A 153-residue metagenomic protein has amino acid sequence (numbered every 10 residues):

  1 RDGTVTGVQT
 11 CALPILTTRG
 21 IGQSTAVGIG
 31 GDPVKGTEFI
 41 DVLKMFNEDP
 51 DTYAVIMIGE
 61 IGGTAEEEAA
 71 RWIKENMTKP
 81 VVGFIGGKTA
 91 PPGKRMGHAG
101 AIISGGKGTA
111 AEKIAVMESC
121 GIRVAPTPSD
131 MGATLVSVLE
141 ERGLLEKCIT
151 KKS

Functional and structural regions predicted by a protein language model:
R1-C11: Single conserved hydrophobic/aromatic residue that forms the stacking wall/gate of nucleotide- or nucleobase-binding
A12-S153: Catalytic-core regions of core metabolic enzymes, especially those transforming organic acids/acyl-group intermediates
